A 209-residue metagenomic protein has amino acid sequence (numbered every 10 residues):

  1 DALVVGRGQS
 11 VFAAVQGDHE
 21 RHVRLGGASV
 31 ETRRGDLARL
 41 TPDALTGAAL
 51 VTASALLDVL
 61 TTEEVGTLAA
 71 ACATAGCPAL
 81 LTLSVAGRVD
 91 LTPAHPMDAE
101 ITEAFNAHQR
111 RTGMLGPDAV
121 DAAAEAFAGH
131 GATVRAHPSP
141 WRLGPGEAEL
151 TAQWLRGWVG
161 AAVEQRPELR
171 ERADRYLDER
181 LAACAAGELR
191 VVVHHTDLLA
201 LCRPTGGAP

Functional and structural regions predicted by a protein language model:
D1-L40: Class I SAM-dependent methyltransferase SAM/SAH-binding core
R39-G47: Short amphipathic alpha-helix with an adjacent loop that forms part of the alpha/beta core around
T52: A conserved beta-strand element that flanks and buttresses the S-adenosyl-L-methionine
A55-L56: Short catalytic micro-motifs in class I SAM-dependent methyltransferases
V59-A75, L83-S84: A short, conserved alpha-helix within the catalytic core of class I
C77-S139: Conserved catalytic/acceptor-binding region of the Class I
R135-A185: C-terminal helical/coil "lid" or tail adjacent to the Rossmann-like core of SAM-dependent
V193-P209: Core SAM-dependent methyltransferase catalytic element
